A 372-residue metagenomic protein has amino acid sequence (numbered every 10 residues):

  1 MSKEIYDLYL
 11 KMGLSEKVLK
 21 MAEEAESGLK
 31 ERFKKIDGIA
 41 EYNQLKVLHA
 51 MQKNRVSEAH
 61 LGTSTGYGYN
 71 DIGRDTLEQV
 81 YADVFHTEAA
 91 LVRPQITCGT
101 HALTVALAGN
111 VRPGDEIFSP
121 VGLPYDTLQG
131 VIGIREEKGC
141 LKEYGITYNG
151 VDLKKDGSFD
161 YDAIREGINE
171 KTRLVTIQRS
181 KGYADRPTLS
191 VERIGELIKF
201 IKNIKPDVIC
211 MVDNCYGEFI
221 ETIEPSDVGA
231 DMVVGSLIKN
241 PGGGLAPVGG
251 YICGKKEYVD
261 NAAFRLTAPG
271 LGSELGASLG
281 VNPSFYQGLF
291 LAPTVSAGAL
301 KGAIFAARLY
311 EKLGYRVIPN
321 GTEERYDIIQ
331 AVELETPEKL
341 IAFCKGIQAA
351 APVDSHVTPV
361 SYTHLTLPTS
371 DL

Functional and structural regions predicted by a protein language model:
S2-Y6, S15-E26, K30, D37-G38 (+9 more regions): Conserved PLP-enzyme active-site core in the AAT-like
T65-G73, L77: N-terminal small-domain helix-loop-helix segment of the aminotransferase-like
G254, V332-T336: Short beta-strand-to-loop capping motifs
A268-S273, Q348-S355: A common structural junction motif
G314-G321, S355-V357: Short secondary-structure junctions
T322-Q330: Conserved glycine-rich beta-strand-loop-beta hairpin in the small C-terminal domain of fold type I
P337-C344: Short, conserved charged micro-motifs
T363-T369: Conserved small/polar residues in nucleotide/adenosyl-binding loops
